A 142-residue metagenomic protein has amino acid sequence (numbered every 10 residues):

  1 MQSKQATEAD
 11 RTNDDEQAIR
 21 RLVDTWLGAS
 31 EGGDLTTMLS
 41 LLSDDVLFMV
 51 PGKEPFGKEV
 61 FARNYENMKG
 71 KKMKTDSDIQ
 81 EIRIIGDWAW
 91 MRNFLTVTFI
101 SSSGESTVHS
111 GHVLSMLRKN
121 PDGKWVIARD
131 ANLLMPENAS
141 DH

Functional and structural regions predicted by a protein language model:
M1-T37, L47-H142: A beta-strand edge to alpha-helix "cap/lid" segment located at domain peripheries
